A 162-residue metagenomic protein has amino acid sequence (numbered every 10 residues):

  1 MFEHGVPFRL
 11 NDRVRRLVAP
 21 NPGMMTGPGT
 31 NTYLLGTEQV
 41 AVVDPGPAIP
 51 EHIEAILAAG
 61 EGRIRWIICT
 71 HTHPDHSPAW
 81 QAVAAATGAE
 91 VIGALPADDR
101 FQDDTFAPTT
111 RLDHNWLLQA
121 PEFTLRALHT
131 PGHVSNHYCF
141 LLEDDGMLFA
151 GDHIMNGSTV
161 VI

Functional and structural regions predicted by a protein language model:
M1-P7: Accessory terminal helices/loops
R9, N21-G23, P28, P47-R126 (+2 more regions): Active-site HxH/HxHxD metal-binding segment of metal-dependent hydrolases
L10, L17, L35, V43 (+1 more regions): Hydrophobic residues at beta-strand termini and immediately following loops that shape nucleotide-binding pockets
T32-L35, Y138-F140: Short beta-strand scaffold segments in enzyme catalytic cores
L34-T37, E61: Flexible, charged surface loops at secondary-structure boundaries
V40-V42, P47-I49, T124-I162: Metallo-beta-lactamase
